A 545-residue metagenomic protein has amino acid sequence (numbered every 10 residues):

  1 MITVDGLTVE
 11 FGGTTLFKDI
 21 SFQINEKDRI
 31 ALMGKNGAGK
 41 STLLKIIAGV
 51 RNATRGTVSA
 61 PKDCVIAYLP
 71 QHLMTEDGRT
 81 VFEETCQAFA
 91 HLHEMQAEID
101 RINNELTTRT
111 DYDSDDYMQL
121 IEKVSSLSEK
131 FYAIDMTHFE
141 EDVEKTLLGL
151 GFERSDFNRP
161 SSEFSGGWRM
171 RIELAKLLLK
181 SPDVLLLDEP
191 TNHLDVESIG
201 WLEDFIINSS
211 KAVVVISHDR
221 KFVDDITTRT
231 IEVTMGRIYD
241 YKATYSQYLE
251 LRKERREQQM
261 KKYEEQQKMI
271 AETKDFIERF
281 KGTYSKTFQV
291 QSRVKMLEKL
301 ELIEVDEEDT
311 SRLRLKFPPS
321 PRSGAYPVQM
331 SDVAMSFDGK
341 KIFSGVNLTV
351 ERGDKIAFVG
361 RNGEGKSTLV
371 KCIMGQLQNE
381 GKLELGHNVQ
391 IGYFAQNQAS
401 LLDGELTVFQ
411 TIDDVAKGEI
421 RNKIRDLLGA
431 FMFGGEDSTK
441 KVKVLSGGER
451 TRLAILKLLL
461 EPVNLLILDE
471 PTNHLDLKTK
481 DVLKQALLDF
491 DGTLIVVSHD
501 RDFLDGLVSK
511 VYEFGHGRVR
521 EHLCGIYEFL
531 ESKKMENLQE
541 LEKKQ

Functional and structural regions predicted by a protein language model:
M1-K261, S311-R312, K316-Q545: ABC ATP-binding cassette signature C-motif
I102, R109, I134, E141 (+5 more regions): Hydrophobic stripe of amphipathic alpha-helices that form coiled-coil interfaces
E144-G151, D275-R279, K295-L300: Short amphipathic coiled-coil heptad-repeat segments
S155, K268, V305-E308: Short, flexible active-site-proximal loops enriched in glycine and acidic residues
Q259-K281, K286-K295, S311, E531-Q545: ABC ATPase nucleotide-binding domains
R293-S311, K355: ABC transporter TMD-NBD coupling linker
